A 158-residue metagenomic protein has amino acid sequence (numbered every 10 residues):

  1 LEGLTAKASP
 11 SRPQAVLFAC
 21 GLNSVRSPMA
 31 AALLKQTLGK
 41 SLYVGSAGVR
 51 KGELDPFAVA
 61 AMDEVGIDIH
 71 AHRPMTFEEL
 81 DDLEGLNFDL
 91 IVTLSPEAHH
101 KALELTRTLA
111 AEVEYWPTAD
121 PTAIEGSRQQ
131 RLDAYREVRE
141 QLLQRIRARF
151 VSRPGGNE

Functional and structural regions predicted by a protein language model:
L1-A8, K101-E158: Phosphate-binding/catalytic loops
L4-D81: Conserved active-site segments centered on acidic
L22-S24, P96-H99: Short glycine-rich anion-binding loops that position phosphate/pyrophosphate groups of nucleotides and phosphorylated
G52-L54, A98-A102: Short, charged/polar "capping" segments at the starts of alpha-helices and the immediately preceding loops
R73-P74, L94-E97: Short secondary-structure boundary segments
F88-D89: Local beta-strand N-terminus motif with an aromatic residue
T93-L94, Y115: Redox-cofactor binding/interface segments in oxidoreductases and associated redox assembly factors
